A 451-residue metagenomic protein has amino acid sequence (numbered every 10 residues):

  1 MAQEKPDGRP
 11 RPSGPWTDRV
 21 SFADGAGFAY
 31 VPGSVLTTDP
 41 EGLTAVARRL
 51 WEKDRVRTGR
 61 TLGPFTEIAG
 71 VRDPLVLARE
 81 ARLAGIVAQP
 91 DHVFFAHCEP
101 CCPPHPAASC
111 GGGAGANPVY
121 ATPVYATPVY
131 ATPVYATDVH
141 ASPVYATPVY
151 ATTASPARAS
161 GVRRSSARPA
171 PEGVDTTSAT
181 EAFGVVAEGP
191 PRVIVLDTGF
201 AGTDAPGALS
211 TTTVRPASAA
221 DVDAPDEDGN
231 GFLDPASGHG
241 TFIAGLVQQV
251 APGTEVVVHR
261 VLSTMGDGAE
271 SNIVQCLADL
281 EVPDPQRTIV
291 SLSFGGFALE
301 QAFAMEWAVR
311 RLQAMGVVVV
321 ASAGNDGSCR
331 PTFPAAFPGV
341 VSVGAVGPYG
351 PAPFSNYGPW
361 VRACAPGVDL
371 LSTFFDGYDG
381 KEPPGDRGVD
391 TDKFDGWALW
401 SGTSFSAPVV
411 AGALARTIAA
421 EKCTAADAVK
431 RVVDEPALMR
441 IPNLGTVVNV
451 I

Functional and structural regions predicted by a protein language model:
A2-L36, E41-A136, A141-S166, G350: Autoinhibitory propeptides
D91, R260, S291-G295, S322-A323 (+3 more regions): A cross-family glycoside hydrolase active-site/sugar-binding cleft signature
H105-E255, Q275, V282-Q286, S372 (+4 more regions): Active-site core segment of subtilase-fold serine proteases
F183-E188, G245-Q249, D267-S291, Q301-V319 (+2 more regions): Mature extracellular/periplasmic domains of secretome proteins
D197-G199, V317, T332-A419: Extracellular S/T/G-rich loop segment that most often corresponds to the catalytic His/Ser-adjacent loop
G202, N325-R330: Active-site environment of divalent metal-dependent phosphoester hydrolases
V247-D267, N272, K422-P436: Short helix-loop-beta-strand segments that form the rim/entrance of peptidase-like active sites
Q286-F294, E300-F303, A308, M315-V317 (+2 more regions): C-terminal subdomain of the subtilisin-like protease fold in secreted/lumenal serine endopeptidases
